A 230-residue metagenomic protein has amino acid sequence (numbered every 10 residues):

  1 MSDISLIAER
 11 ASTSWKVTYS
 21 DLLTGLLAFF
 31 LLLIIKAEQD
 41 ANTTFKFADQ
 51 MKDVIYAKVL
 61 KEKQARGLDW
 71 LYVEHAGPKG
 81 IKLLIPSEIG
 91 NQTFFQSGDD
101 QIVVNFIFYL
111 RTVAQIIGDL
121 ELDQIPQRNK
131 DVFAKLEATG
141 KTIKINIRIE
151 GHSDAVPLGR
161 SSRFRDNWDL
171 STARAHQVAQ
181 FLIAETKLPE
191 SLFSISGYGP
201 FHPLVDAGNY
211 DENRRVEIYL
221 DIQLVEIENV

Functional and structural regions predicted by a protein language model:
M1-S87: Short terminal targeting/anchoring segments
N42-K46, D100, V104, D169: Charge-dense, low-complexity intrinsically disordered segments
K46, Q50, V54, N105-T112 (+2 more regions): Extracytoplasmic/secreted proteins, especially bacterial periplasmic and envelope-associated proteins
Q64, A114-D123, Q180-K187: Sec-exported extracytoplasmic/periplasmic mature domains
K79-L120, V156-R165: Short, solvent-exposed beta-strand/turn patches at coil↔beta or beta↔helix junctions that act as interaction loops
Q96-D100, V132-V230: Periplasmic OmpA-like peptidoglycan-binding domain that tethers envelope proteins to the cell wall
Q124-N129: Long, charged alpha-helical interface segments
